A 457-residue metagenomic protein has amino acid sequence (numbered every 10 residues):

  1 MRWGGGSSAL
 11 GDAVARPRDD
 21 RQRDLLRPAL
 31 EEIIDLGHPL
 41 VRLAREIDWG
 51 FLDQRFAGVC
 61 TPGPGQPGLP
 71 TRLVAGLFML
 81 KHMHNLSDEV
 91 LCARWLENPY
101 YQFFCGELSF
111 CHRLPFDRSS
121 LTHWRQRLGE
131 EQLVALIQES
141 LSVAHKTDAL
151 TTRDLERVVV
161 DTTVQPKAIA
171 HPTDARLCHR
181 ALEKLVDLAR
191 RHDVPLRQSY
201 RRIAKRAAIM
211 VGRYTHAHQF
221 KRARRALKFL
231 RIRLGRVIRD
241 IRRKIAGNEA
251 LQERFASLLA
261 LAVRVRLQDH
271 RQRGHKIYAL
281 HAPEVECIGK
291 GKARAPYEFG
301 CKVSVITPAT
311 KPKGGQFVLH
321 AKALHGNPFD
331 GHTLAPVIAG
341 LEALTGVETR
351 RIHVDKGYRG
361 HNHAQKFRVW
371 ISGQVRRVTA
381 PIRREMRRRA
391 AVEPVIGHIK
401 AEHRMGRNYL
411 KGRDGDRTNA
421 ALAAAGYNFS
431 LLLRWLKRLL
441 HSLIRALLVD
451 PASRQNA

Functional and structural regions predicted by a protein language model:
M1-G50, Q54-A57, R434-A457: Charged, often Cys/His-bearing segments associated with DNA-binding zinc-finger transcription factors
G11-A15, D53-A149: Basic, low-complexity intrinsically disordered segments
H38, A75-L77, D88-C92, D117-L121 (+6 more regions): Short, conserved catalytic/metal-binding motifs centered on acidic residues
L108-E284, H363: Active-site- or DNA-interface-adjacent structural scaffold in DNA-acting proteins
I277-E298: Flexible, glycine/threonine-enriched loop-and-boundary segments that flank and lead into catalytic domains of large
E286-G289, P312-G314, N327-F329, Y358-N362 (+2 more regions): Flexible loop/turn segments at secondary-structure boundaries
K292-L344: Electropositive, glycine- and tryptophan-enriched low-complexity nucleic-acid-binding patches
E342, G346-T418, A457: Helix-centered, glycine/charged polyanion-binding patches within enzymatic domains that contact phosphate-containing
